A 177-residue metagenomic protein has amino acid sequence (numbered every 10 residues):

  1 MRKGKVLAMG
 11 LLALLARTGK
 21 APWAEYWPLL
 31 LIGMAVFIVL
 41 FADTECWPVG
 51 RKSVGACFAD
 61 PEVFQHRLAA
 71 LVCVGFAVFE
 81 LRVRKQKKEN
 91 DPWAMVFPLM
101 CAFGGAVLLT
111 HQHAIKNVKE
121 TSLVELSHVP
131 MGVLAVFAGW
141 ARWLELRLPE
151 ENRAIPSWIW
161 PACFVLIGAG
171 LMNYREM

Functional and structural regions predicted by a protein language model:
M1, E45-F64, H111-V129, R175-M177: Membrane-interface interhelical loops and short amphipathic "cap" helices that link adjacent transmembrane segments
M1-C46, V54, F58: N-terminal topogenic module of multi-pass integral membrane proteins
K3-A13, H66-R82, P130-W143, F164-L166: Hydrophobic cores of alpha-helical transmembrane segments in multi-pass inner/ER membrane proteins, independent
G19-G33, E89-L99, P149-W160: Membrane-interfacial loop-to-transmembrane alpha-helix junctions, especially the N-terminal start
W27-L40, L81, F97-G105, V165-I167: Hydrophobic alpha-helical membrane-insertion segments
I38-T44, A56-C73, R82: Hydrophobic, ordered structural segments
G105-E151: Intrinsically disordered, low-complexity segments enriched in Gly and acidic/Ser/Thr residues that form flexible
P156-R175: Final/C-terminal transmembrane alpha-helix of multipass membrane proteins
